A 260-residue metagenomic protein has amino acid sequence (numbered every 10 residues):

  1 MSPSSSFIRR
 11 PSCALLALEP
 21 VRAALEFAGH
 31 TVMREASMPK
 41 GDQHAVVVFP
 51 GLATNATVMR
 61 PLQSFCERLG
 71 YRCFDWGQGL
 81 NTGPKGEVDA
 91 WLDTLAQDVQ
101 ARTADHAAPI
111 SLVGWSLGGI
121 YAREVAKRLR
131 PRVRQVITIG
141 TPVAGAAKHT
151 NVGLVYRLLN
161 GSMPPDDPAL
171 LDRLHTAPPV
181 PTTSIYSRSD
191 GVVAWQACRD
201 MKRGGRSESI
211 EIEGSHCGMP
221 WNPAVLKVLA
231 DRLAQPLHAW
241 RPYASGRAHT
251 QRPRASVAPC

Functional and structural regions predicted by a protein language model:
M1-V47, A53-F65, L69, R241-C260: Flexible, membrane-associating and regulatory peripheral segments of lipid-active enzymes
R22, E35-G41, L69-D75, L95-Q97 (+1 more regions): Short amphipathic alpha-helical segments, especially helix-boundary/capping motifs
F27-R34, A101, D105, L158-G161 (+2 more regions): A structural signal for alpha-helix termini and helix-coil/disorder junctions
H44-T57, P61, E67-G79, G83-V180 (+1 more regions): Serine-dependent carboxylesterase/thioesterase catalytic core of lipase-like alpha/beta-hydrolase/SGNH enzymes
K127-R128, V133-C260: Helical cap/lid subdomain of alpha/beta-hydrolase-fold lipid enzymes that gates access to the catalytic pocket
